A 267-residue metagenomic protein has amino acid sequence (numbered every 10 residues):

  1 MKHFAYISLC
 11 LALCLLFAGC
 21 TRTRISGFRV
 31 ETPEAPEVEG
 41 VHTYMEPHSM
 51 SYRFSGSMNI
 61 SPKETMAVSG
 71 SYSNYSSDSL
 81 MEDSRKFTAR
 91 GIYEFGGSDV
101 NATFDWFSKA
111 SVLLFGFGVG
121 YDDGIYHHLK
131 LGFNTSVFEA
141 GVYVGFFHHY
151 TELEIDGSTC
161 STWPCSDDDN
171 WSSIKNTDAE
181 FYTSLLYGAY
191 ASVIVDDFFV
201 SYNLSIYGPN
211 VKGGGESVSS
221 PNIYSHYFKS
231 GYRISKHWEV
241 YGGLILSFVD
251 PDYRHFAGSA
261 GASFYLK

Functional and structural regions predicted by a protein language model:
C20-R53, K267: Outer-membrane beta-barrel biogenesis signature
T21, R254-K267: Outer-membrane beta-barrel "beta-signal"
H48-M50, E94-V100, Y121-H127, S136 (+4 more regions): Residues that define the transmembrane beta-barrel architecture of outer-membrane proteins
Y52-P62, G70, F115-Y121, V142-H148 (+2 more regions): Transmembrane beta-barrel strands of outer-membrane/channel proteins
I60-N101: Surface-exposed strand-loop-strand hairpins of Gram-negative outer-membrane beta-barrel proteins
T65-S71, F117, Y126-K130, E152-W163 (+2 more regions): Outer-membrane beta-barrel translocator domains and adjoining extracellular loop/strand segments of Gram-negative
A110-F115, V137-G141, V195-S201, R233-G242 (+1 more regions): Repeated loop/turn-to-beta-strand initiation elements of outer-membrane beta-barrel proteins
T135-G215: Detector for outer-membrane/organellar transmembrane beta-barrel domains, recognizing the amphipathic beta-strand
